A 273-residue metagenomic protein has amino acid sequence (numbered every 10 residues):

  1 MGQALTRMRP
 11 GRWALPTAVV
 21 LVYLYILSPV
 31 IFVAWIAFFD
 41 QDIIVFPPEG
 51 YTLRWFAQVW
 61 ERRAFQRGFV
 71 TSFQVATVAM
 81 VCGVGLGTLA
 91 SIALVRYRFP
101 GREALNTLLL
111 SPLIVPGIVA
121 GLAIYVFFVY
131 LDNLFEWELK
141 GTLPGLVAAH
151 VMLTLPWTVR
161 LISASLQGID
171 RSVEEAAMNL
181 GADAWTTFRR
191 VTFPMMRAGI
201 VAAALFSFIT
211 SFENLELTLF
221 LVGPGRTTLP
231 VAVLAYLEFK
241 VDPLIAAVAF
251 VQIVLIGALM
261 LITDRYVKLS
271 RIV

Functional and structural regions predicted by a protein language model:
G2-M8, T77-L109, V126-Y130, R171-V173 (+1 more regions): Transmembrane-helix boundary motif in ABC transporter permease subunits
G2-T17, F39, G101, S163-M178 (+2 more regions): C-terminal transmembrane helix and the adjacent membrane-cytosol boundary/short C-terminal tail of inner/organellar
A4-G11, Q41, F56-A64, F212-T263 (+1 more regions): Interhelical loop and adjacent transmembrane-helix boundary motif in polytopic membrane transport permeases
A4-L5, I44, P48, L53 (+4 more regions): Membrane-interfacial helix termini and adjacent extracytoplasmic/periplasmic loops of multi-pass transporters
T17, A34, F65-F69, F73 (+9 more regions): Hydrophobic alpha-helical elements at and bordering transmembrane segments of multi-pass membrane proteins
T17-A18, Y23-V30, L105, S111 (+5 more regions): Transmembrane alpha-helices
S28-R63, F127, L219-P224: Short membrane-interfacial helix/loop motifs at transmembrane-helix boundaries
S28-V30, A76, M80-I92, I118 (+7 more regions): Hydrophobic positions within alpha-helical transmembrane segments of bacterial inner-membrane proteins
